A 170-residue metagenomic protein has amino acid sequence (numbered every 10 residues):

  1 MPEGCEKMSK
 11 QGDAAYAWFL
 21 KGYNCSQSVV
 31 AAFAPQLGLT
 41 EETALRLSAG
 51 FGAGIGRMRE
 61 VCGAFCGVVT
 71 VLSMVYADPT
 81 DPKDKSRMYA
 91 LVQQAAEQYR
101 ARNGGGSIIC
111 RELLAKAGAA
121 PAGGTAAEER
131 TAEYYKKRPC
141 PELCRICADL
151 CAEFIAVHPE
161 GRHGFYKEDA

Functional and structural regions predicted by a protein language model:
P2-F19: Polybasic, low-complexity association/targeting segments
G4-C5, A32-G50, A120-T125: Acidic-glycine-rich active-site phosphate/pyrophosphate-binding loop
M8, G22-S26, A44, K85-V92 (+2 more regions): Generic structural signal for well-ordered, non-membrane alpha-helical segments in soluble metabolic enzymes
Y23, F51-T70: Glycine/serine-rich anion-binding loops at beta->alpha junctions that coordinate negatively charged ligand groups
Q36-R46, L72-Q94, P159-R162: Phosphate-handling active-site elements
Q93-A170: C-terminal binding/interaction regions
